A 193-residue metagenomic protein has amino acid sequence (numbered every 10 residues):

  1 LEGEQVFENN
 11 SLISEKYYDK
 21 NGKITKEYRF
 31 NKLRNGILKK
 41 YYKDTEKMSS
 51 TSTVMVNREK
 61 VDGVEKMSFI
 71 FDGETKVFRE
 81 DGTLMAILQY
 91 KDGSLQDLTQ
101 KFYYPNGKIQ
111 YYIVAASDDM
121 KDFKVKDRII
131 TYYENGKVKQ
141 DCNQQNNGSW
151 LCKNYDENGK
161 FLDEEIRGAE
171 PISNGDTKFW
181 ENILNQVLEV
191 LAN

Functional and structural regions predicted by a protein language model:
L1-N193: Glycine/tyrosine- and acidic-biased, solvent-exposed loop/turn segments at the edges of beta-strands
